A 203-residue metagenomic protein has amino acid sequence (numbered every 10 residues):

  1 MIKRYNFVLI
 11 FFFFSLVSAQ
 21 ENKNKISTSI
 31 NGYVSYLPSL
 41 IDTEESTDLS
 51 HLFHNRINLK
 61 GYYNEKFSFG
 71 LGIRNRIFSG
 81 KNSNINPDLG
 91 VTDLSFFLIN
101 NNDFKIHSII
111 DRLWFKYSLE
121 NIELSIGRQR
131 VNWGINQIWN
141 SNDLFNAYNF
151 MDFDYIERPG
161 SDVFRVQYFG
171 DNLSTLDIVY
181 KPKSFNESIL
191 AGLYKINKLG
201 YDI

Functional and structural regions predicted by a protein language model:
K3-I10: Sec-dependent signal peptide recognition, specifically the positively charged N-region followed immediately by
F11-A19: Hydrophobic h-region of N-terminal signal peptides that target proteins for export in Gram-negative bacteria
E21-T43, F69-L71, S174-T175, I203: Transmembrane beta-strand segments of Gram-negative outer membrane beta-barrel proteins
N24, E45-H51, N102-H107, F153-R158 (+2 more regions): Replace "Gram-negative outer membrane beta-barrel proteins" with "bacterial and organellar outer membrane beta-barrel
Y33-S35, S50-H54, H107-R112, S161 (+1 more regions): Transmembrane beta-barrel architecture of outer-membrane proteins
Y33-S39, R74-R76, Q129-V131, K181-K183 (+1 more regions): Outer-membrane beta-barrel pore domains and translocons
H54-G61, F115, F164-Y168, E187-I203: Feature captures outer-membrane beta-barrel proteins of Gram-negative bacteria and organelles
K60-T175: Outer membrane beta-barrel
